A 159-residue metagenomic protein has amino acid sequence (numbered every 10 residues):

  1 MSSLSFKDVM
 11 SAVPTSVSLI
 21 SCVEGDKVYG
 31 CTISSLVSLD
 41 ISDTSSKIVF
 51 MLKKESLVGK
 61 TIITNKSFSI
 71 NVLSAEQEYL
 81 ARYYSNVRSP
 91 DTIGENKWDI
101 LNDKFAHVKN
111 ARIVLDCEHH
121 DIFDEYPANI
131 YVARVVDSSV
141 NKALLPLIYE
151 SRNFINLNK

Functional and structural regions predicted by a protein language model:
M1-K159: Basic, polyanion-binding surface patches
